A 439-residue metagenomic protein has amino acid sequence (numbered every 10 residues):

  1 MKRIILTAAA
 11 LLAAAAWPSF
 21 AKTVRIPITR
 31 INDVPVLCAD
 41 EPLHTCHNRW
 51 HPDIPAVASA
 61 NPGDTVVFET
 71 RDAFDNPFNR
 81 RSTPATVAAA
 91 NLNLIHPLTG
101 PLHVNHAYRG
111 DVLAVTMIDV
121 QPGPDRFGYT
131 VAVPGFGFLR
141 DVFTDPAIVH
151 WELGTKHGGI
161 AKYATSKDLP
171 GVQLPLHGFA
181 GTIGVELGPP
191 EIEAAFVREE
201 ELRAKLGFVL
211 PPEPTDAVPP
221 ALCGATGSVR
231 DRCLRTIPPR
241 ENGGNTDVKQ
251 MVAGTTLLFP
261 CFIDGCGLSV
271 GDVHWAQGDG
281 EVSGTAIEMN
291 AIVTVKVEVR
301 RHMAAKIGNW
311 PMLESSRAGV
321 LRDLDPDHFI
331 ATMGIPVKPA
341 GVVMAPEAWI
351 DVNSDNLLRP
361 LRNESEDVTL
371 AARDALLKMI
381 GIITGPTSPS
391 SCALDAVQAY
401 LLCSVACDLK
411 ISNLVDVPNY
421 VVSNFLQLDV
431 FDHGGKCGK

Functional and structural regions predicted by a protein language model:
W17-A21: Sec/Tat signal peptide C-region and signal peptidase I cleavage site
T23-A90: N-terminal, Lys/Arg-enriched amphipathic/low-complexity engagement segments that precede the first folded domain
E41-H51, N91-L98, L234-N242: Short, structured beta-strand/loop micro-motifs enriched in basic residues and often containing a Trp
G63, A107-G110, G254: Loop/turn positions that initiate beta-strands
A73-A85, V120-A132, G265-W275, S412-V415: Short, Lys/Arg- and Gly-enriched loop/turn segments at beta-strand edges
D119-V252, L258: Intrinsically disordered, low-complexity linker/loop segments enriched in Gly/Pro and charged/polar residues
L210-P212, D216-S365: Conserved mixed alpha/beta catalytic, RNA-binding, or beta-rich assembly cores of soluble enzyme, regulatory
G381-K439: TerminUS-proximal long segments
